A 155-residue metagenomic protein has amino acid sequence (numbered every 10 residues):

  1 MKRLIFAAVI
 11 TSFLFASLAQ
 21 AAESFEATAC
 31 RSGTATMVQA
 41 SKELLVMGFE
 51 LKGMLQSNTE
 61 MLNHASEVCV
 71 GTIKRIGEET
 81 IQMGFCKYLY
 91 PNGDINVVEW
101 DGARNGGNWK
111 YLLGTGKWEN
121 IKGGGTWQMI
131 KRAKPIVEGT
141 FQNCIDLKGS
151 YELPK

Functional and structural regions predicted by a protein language model:
L4-F13: Sec-dependent N-terminal signal peptides
F15-A21: Sec/Tat signal peptide C-region and signal peptidase I cleavage site
A21-K155: Beta-strand-enriched cores of mature, soluble protein domains
